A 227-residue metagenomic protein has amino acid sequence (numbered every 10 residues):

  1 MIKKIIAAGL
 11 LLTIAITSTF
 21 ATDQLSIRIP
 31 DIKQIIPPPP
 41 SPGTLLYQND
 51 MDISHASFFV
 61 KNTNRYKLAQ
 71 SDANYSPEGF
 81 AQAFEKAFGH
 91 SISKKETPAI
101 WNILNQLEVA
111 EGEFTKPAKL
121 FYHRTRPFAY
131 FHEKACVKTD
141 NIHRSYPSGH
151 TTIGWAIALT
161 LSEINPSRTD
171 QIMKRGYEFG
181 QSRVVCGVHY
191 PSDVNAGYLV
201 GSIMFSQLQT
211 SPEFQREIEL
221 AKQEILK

Functional and structural regions predicted by a protein language model:
M1-K4, D193: Positively charged n-region of N-terminal signal peptides that target proteins for export
A8-A15: Bacterial N-terminal signal peptides
T19-A21: Boundary at the C-terminal end of the N-terminal hydrophobic targeting segment
D23-C186, T210: Hydrophobic alpha-helical bundle signature of multipass membrane enzymes
H123-F128, A156-A158, V194-S202, K222-I225: Short alpha-helical linear motifs
E178-Q209: Interfacial helix-loop-helix junctions of multi-pass membrane proteins
F205-K227: C-terminal membrane module of polytopic membrane proteins
